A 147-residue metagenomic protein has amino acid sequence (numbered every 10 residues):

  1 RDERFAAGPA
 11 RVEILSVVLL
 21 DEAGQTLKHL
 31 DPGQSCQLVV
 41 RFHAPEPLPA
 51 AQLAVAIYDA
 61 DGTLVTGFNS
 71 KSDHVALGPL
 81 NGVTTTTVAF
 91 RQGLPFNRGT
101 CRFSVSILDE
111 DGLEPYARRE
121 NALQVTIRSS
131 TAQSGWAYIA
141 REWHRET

Functional and structural regions predicted by a protein language model:
R1-T147: Localized sequence-composition bias
